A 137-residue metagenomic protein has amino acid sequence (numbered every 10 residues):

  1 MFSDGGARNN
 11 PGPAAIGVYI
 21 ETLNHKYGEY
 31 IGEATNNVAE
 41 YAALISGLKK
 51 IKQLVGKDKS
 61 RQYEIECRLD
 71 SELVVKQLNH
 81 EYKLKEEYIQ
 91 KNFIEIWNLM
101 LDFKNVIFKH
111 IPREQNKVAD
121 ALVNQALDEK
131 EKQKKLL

Functional and structural regions predicted by a protein language model:
M1-A42, K49-I51: RNase H-like nuclease fold core
F2, G6-N10, I45-L137: RNase H catalytic domain
